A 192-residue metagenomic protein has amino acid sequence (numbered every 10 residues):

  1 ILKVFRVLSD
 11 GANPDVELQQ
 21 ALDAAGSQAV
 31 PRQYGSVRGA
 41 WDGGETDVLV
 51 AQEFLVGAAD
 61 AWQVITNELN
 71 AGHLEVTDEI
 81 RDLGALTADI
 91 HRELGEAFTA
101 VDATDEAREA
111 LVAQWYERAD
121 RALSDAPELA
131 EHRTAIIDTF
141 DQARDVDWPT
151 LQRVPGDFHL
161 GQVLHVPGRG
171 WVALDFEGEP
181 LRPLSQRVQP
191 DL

Functional and structural regions predicted by a protein language model:
I1-D120, S124-P127, G168-L192: Conserved ATP-binding subdomain of kinase catalytic cores across diverse folds
V48, T150-Q152, G156, G170: The start of beta-strands in P-loop NTPase/AAA+ ATPase cores
A119-V154: An alpha-helical support segment within catalytic cores of ATP-dependent transferases
D157, Q162: Conserved catalytic-loop position in the HRD/HxD motif
H165: Conserved tyrosine-mediated DNA breakage-rejoining catalytic core shared by Y-recombinases
